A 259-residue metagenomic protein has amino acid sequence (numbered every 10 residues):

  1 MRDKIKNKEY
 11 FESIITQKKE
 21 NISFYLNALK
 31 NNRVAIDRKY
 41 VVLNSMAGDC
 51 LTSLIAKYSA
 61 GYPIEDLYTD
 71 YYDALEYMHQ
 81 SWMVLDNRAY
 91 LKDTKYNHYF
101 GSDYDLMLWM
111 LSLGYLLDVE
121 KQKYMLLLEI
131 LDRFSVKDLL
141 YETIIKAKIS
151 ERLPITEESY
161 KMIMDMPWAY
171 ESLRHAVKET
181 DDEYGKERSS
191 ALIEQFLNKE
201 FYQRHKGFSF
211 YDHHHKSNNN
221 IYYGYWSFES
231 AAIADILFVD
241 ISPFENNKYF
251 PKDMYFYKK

Functional and structural regions predicted by a protein language model:
R2-D212, Y222: Eukaryote-skewed repeat-based solenoidal scaffolds used as protein-protein interaction platforms, primarily
D182-K259: Alpha-helical oligomerization segments
